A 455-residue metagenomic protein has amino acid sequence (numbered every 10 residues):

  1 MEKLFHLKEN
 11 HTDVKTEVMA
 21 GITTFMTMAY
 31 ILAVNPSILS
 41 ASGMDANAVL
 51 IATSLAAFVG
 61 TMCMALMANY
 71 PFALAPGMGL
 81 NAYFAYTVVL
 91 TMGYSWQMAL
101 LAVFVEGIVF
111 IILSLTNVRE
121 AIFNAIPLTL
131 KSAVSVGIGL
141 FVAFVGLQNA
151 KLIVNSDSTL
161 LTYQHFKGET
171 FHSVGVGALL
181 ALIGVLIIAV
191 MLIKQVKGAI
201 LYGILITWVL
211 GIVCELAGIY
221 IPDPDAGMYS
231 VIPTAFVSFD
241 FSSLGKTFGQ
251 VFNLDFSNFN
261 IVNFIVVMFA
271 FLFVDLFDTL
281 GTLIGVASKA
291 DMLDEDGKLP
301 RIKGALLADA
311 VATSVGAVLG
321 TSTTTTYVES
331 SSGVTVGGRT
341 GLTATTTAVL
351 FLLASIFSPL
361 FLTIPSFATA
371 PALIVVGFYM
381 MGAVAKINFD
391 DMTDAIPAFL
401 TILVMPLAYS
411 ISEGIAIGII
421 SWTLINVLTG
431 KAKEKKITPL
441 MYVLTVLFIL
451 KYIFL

Functional and structural regions predicted by a protein language model:
M1-A48, Q164-K167, I204, W208-I302 (+1 more regions): Helix-loop-helix hairpins and the membrane-proximal interhelical loops of multi-pass alpha-helical transport proteins
M1-N35, A56, G77-Y86, L90-I138 (+1 more regions): Helix-loop-helix junctions within the multi-pass membrane cores of secondary transporters/permeases
H11, K15, I183, I265-F269 (+3 more regions): Alpha-helical membrane-protein architecture signal
V18, I38, I122, G198 (+3 more regions): Residue-level signature of catalytic and energy-coupling elements of molecular machines, predominantly ATP/GTP-dependent
G43-M62: Loop-to-helix transition at the N-terminal end of transmembrane alpha-helices
A46-N47, F72, W96, I411: Membrane-helix interface/capping residues of multi-pass secondary transporters
G60-A73, A189-L192, A270-D278, D309-L319 (+3 more regions): Transmembrane alpha-helix interface/packing and boundary motifs in multi-pass membrane proteins, characterized by
M92-V209, T345-L455: Membrane-embedded alpha-helical modules
